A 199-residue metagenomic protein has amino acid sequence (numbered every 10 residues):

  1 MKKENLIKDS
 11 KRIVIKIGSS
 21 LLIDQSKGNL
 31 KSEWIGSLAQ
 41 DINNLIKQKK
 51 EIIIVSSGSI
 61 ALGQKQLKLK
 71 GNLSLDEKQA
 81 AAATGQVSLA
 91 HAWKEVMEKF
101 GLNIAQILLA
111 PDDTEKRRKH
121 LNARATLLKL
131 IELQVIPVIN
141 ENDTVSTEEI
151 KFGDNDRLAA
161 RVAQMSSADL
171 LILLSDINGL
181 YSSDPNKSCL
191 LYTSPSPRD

Functional and structural regions predicted by a protein language model:
M1-I53: N-terminal glycine-/serine-/threonine-rich phosphate-binding loop
V14-K16, E51-G63, I104-Q106, V138-N140 (+1 more regions): Short beta-strand segments at enzyme active-site cores
L21-I23, S59-G63, T114-E115, T144-S146 (+2 more regions): Short, active-site-adjacent cap segments at secondary-structure transitions
K27, S59-L75: Glycine-rich loop at the start of a catalytic domain that most often binds anionic cofactors/ligands
S32-G36, L121-R124, F152-L158: Charged helix-capping and loop-helix junction motifs
G71-S146: Ligand-binding beta-strand-loop-alpha-helix segment within the catalytic cores of soluble metabolic enzymes
V145-S146, K151-S182: Internal active-site segments that recognize and position negatively charged phosphoryl groups and nucleotide moieties
Y192-D199: Conserved small/polar residues in nucleotide/adenosyl-binding loops
